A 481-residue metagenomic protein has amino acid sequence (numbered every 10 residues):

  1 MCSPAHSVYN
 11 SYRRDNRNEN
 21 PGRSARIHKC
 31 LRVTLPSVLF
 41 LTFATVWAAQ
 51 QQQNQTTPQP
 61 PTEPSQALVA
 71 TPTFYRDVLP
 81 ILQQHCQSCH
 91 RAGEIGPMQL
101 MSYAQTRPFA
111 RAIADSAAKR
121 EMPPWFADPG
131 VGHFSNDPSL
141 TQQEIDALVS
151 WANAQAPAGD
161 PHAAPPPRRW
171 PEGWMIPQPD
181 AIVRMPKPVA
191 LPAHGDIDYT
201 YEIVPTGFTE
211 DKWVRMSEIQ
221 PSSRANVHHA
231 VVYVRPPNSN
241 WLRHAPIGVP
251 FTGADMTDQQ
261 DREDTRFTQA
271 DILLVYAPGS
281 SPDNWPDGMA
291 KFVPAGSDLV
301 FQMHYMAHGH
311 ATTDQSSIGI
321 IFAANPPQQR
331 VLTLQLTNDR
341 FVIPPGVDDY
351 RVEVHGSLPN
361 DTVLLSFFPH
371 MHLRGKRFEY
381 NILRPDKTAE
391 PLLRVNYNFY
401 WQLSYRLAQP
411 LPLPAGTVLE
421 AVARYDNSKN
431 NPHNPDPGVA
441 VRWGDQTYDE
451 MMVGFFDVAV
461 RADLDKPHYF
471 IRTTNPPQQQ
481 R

Functional and structural regions predicted by a protein language model:
S3, L31, Q87-H90: Secreted/luminal cysteine- and crosslink-motif detector
H6-Y12, H28, Q50-Q55, Q59: Low-complexity, intrinsically disordered or signal/transmembrane-proximal segments
E19-L35: Bacterial N-terminal signal peptides that target proteins for export
V33-T45: Bacterial N-terminal signal peptides
W47-F208, M216, Q220, G296-Q302 (+1 more regions): Aromatic- and Gly/Pro-enriched helix-to-coil junctions and flexible linker segments
P124, P129-F134, H162-W213, E218-V363 (+1 more regions): Beta-strand-centric surfaces of beta-sandwich/beta-rich domains
